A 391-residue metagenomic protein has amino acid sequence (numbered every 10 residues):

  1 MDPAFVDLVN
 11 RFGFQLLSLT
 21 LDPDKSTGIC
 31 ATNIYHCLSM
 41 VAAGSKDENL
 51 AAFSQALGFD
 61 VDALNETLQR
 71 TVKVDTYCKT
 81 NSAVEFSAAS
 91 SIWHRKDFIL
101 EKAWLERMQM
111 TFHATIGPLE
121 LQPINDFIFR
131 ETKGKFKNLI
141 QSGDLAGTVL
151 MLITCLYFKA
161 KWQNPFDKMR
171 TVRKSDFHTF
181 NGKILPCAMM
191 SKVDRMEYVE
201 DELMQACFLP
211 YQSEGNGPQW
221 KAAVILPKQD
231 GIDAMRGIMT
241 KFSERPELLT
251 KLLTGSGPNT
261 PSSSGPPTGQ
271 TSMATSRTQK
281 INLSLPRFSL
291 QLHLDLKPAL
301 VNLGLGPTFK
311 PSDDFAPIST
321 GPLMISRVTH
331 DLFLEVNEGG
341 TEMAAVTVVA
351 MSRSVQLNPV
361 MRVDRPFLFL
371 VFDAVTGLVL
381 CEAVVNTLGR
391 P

Functional and structural regions predicted by a protein language model:
M1-A52, V355-Q356: Flexible propeptides and autoinhibitory/regulatory segments associated with cysteine proteases
D24, L64-G237, S256-V355: Non-catalytic, conformational "gating/processing" segments within enzyme and secreted inhibitor domains
K25-T27, C207, P366-L368: Short loop/turn microsegments at loop-to-beta-strand junctions
G28-K46, G147-K161, L378: Hydrophobic/aromatic-rich, well-ordered segments within soluble, folded domains that form packed cores
N49-F53, T148, I232-A234, L292-L294 (+2 more regions): Extracytoplasmic/secreted cell-surface and envelope-processing proteins
A52, F59-D62, T67: Beta-strand-rich assembly/attachment modules of structural machines
T240-S262, Q356-M361: Short, cationic low-complexity segments
L332, E338-P391: C-terminal soluble interaction/assembly domains
